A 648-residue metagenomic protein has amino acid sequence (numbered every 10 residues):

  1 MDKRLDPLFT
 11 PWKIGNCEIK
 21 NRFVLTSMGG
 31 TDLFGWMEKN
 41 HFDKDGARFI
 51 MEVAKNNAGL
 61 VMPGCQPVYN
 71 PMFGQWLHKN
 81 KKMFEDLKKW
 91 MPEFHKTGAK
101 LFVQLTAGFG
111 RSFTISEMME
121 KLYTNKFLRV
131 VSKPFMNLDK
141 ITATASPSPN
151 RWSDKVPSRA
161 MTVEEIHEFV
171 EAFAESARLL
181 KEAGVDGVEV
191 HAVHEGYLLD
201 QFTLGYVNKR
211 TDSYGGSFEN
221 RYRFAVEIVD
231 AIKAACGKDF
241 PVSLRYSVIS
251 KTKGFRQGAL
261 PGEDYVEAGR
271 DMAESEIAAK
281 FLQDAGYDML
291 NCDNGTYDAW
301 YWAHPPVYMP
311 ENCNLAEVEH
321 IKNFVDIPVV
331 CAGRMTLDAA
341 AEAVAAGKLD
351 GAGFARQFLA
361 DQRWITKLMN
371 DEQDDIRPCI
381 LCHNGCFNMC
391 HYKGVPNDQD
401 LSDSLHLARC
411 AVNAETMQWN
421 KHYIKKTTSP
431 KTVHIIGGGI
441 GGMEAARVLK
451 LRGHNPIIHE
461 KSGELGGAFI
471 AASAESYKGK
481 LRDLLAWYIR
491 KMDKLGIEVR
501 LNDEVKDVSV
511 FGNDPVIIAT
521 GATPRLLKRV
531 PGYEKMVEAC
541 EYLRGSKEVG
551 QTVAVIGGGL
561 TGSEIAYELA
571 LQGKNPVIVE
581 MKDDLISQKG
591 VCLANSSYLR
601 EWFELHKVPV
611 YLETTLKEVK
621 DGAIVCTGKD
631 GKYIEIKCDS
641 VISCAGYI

Functional and structural regions predicted by a protein language model:
M1-I436, I440, E444, V448-L451 (+2 more regions): Flavin-dependent oxidoreductase catalytic cores
L290, I321, A343, A355 (+5 more regions): Hydrophobic, well-ordered secondary-structure elements that form the walls of internal hydrophobic environments
V330, I457, E498-N502, V537 (+1 more regions): General small-molecule cofactor/ligand-binding pocket signal
M335-A339, L359, E504-D507, Y542-G545 (+1 more regions): Short acidic loop-to-helix transition motifs that present clustered carboxylates
L368-Q373, R529-L543: A short, gly/pro- and small-residue-rich
T427-H459, R500-V508, G512, A519-R529 (+2 more regions): Rossmann-like dinucleotide/flavin-binding elements
N455-L495, E568-T614: Rossmann-like dinucleotide-binding cores of NAD(P)H-dependent redox enzymes
L501-F511, L612-A623: A conserved short coil-to-beta-strand element within the FAD-binding core of flavoproteins
